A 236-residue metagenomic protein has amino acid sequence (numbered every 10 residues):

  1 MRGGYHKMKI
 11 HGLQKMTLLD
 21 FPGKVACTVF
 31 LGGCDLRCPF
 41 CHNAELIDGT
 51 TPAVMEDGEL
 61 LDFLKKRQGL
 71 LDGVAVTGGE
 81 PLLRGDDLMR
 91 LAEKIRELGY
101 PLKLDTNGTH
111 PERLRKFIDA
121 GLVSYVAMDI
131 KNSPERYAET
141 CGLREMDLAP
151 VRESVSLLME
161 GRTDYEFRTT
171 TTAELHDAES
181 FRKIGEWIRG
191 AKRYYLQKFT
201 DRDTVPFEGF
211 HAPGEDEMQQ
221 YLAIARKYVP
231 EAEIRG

Functional and structural regions predicted by a protein language model:
M1-F30, R37-T51, K66-L70, E233: N-terminal [4Fe-4S]-dependent radical SAM core
L13, Q197-F199, I234-G236: Conserved beta-strand termini and adjacent loop/short-helix elements that scaffold enzyme active sites in alpha/beta
D48-L61: Non-heme iron-sulfur electron-transfer modules
L61-G73, L83-E215: Conserved AdoMet/S-adenosylmethionine-binding subsite of the radical SAM
S154-Y165, Y221-E233: A structural motif corresponding to the C-terminal end of an alpha-helix and its immediate exit/capping segment
